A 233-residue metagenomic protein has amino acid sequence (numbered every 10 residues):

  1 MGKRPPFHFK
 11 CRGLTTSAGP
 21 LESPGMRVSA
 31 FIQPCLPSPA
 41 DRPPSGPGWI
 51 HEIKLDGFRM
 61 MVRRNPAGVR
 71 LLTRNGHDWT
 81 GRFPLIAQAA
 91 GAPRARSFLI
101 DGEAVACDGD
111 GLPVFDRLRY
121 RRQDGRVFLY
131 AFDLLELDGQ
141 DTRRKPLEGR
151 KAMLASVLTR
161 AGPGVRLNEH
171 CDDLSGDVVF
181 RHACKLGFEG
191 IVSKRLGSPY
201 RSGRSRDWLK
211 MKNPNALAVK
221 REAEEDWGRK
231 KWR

Functional and structural regions predicted by a protein language model:
M1-R233: Catalytic cores of nucleic-acid ligases and guanylyltransferases
